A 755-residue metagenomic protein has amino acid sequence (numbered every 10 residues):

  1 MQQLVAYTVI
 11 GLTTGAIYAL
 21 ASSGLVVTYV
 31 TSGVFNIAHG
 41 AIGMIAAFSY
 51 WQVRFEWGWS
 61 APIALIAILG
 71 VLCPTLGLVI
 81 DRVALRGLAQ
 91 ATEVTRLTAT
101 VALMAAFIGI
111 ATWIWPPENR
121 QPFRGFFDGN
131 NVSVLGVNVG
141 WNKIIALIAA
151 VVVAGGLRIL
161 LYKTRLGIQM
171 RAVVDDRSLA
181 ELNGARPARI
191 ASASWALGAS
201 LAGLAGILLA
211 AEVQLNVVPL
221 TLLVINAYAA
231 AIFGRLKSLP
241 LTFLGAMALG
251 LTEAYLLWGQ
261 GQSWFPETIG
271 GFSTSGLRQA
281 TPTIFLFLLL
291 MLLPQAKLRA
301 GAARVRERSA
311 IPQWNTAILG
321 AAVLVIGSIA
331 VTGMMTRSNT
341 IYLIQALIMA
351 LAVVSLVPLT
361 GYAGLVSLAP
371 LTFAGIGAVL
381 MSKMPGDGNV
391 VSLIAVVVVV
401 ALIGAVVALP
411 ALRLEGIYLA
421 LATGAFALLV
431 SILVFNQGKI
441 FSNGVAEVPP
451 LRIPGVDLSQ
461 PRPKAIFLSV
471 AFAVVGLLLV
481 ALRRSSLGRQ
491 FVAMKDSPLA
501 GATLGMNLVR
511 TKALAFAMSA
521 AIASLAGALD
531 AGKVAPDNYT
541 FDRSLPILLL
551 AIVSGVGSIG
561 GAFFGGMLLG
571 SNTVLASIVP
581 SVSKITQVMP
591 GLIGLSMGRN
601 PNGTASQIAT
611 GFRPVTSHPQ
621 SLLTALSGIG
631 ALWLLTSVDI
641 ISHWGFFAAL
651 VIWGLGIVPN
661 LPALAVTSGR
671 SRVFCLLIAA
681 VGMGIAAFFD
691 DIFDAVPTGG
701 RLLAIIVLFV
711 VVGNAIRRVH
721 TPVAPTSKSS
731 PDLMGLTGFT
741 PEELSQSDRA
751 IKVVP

Functional and structural regions predicted by a protein language model:
M1-A6: Short, strongly hydrophobic alpha-helical membrane anchors
I17, A21, G40-A46, A67 (+9 more regions): Transmembrane alpha-helices and adjacent helix-loop boundaries
G24-S32, L78-G87, I159, A230 (+2 more regions): C-terminal ends of transmembrane helices
V34-I37, D176: Glycine-rich phosphate-binding loops of nucleotide-dependent enzymes
A41-S49, P62-L72, L78: Transmembrane alpha-helices of multi-pass small-molecule transport proteins
I80-R86, I110-P122, K163, L209-A210: Transmembrane alpha-helix boundary signature
G156-G234, L239-T242, L249, Y255-G259: Hydrophobic alpha-helical bundles that form the membrane domains of multi-pass transporters
